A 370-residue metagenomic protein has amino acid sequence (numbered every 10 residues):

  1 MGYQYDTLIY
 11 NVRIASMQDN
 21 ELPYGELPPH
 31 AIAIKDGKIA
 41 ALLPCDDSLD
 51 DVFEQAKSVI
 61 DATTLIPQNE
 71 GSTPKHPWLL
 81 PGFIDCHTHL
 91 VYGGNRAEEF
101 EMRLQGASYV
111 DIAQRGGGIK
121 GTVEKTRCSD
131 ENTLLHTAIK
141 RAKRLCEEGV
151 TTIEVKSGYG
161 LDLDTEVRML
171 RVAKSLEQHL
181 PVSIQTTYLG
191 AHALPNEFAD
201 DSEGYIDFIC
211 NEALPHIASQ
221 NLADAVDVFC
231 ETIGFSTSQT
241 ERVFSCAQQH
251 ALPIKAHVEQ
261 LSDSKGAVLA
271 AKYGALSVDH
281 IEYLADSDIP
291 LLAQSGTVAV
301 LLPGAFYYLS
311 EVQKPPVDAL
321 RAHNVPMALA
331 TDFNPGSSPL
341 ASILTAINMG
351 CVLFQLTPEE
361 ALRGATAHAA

Functional and structural regions predicted by a protein language model:
M1-V52: N-terminal metal-binding scaffold of metallo-dependent hydrolase/deaminase domains
V12, I32, G37, H76 (+12 more regions): Divalent metal-coordination and catalytic microenvironments
D47-L80, D85: Active-site metal-binding motif and surrounding structural segment of the metallo-beta-lactamase
P74-T137: Metal-associated gating/positioning segment near the N- to mid-region
T122-T137, K143, T151-S264: Metal-coordinating catalytic core of metallo-dependent amide/deamination hydrolases
C146, C210, A218-S219, Q248 (+3 more regions): Non-catalytic positions within long, well-ordered alpha-helices that form the structural scaffold/packing of enzyme
P253, D263-A370: Active-site-adjacent C-terminal substructures of enzyme catalytic domains
